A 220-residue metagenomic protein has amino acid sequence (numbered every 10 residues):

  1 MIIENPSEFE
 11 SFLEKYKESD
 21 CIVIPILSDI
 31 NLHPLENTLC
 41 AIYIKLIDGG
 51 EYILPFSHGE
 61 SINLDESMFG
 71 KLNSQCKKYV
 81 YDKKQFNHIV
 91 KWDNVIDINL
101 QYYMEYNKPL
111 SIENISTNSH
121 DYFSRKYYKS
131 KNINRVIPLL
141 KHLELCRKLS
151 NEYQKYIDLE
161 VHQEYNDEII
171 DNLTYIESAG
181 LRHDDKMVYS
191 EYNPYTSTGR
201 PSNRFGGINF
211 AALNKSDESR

Functional and structural regions predicted by a protein language model:
I2, E18, I24-G50, F56-E60 (+1 more regions): Acidic, glycine-rich two-metal-ion catalytic cores of nucleic acid-processing enzymes
I3-F12, N63-E66: A short, well-structured juxtamembrane/interface segment
E8-I24: Structured nucleic-acid-interacting core domains from mobile-element enzymes and related host factors, especially RNase
E14-E18, G70-C76, T117, K131: Flexible, charged surface loops at secondary-structure boundaries
I22-P25, K78-Y81, V95-D97: A structural signal for short, well-ordered beta-strand segments and their strand-loop junctions that often border
L46-V80, L181: Nucleic-acid-processing active sites and adjacent nucleic-acid-binding tracks, predominantly divalent metal-dependent
Y81-H88: Short, polar loop motifs at secondary-structure junctions
V95-Y103, P109, N114-D184: Mixed-charge, glycine-rich, non-catalytic linkers/tails in nucleic-acid processing enzymes
